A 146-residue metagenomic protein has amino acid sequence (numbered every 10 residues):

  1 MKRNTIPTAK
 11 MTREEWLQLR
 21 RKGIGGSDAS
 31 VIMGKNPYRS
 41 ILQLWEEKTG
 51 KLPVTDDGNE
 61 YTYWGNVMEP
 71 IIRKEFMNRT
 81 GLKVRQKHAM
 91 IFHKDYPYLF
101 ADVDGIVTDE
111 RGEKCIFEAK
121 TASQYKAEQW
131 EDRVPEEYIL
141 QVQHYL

Functional and structural regions predicted by a protein language model:
M1-V67: Charged, glycine-rich intrinsically disordered N-terminal tails and low-complexity linkers that flank
T62, I72-R73, R79-L146: Mg2+/Mn2+-dependent nuclease catalytic core
